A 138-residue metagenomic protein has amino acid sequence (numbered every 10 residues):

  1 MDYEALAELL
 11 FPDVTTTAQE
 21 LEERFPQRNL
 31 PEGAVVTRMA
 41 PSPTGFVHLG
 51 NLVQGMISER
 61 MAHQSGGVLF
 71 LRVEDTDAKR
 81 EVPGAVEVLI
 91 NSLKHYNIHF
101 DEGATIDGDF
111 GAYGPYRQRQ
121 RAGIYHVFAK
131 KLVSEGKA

Functional and structural regions predicted by a protein language model:
D2-A138: N-terminal Rossmann-like or analogous alpha/beta NTP/dinucleotide-binding catalytic cores that position adenine
